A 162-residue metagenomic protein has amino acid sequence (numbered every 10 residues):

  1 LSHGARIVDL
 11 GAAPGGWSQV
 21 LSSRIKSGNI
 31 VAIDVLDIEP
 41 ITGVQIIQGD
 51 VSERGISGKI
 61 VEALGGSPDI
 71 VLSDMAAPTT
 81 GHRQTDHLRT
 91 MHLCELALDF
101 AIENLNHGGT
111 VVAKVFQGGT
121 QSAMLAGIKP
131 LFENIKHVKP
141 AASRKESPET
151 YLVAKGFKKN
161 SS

Functional and structural regions predicted by a protein language model:
S2-A13: Conserved class I S-adenosyl-L-methionine
P14-K26: Conserved SAM-binding loop of SAM-dependent methyltransferases across substrates and taxa, primarily the Class I
K26-G28, N104-T110: Short glycine-dipeptide loop
I33-T80: S-adenosyl-L-methionine
L36, M75-A76, K114-Q117, P140-A141: Short strand-turn motif at the edge of the Rossmann-like AdoMet-binding core
T79-T90: Glycine/threonine-rich flexible loop motifs
M91-H107: A short glycine-rich, Lys/Arg-flanked "PGG" loop and its adjoining helix->strand segment in the class I
Q117-S162: Class I S-adenosyl-L-methionine
